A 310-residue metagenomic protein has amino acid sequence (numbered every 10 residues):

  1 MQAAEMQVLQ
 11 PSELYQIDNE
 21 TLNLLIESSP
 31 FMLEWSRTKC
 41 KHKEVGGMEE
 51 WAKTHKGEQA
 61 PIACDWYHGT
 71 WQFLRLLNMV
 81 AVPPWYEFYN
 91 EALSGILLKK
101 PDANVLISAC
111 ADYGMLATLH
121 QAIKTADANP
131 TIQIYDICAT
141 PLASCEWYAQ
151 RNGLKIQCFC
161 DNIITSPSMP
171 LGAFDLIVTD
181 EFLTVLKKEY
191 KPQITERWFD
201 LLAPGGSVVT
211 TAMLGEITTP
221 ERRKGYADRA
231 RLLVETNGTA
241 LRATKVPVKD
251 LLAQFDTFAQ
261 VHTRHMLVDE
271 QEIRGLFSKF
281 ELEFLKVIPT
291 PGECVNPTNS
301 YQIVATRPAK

Functional and structural regions predicted by a protein language model:
Q2-S168, S207-K310: Class I (Rossmann-like) S-adenosyl-L-methionine-dependent methyltransferase catalytic domain, capturing the SAM-binding
P167-I177: A short acidic, Gly/Pro-enriched loop at the edge of an enzyme's catalytic core that lines a small-molecule cofactor
L171, K188-K191: Short, solvent-exposed loop/turn segments at secondary-structure boundaries
V178-F182: A short beta-strand submotif of the Rossmann-like class I SAM-dependent methyltransferase core that lines
T184-L186: A short His-aromatic
Y190-Q193, E272: An acidic, carboxylate-rich microenvironment
P192-S207: A short glycine-rich, Lys/Arg-flanked "PGG" loop and its adjoining helix->strand segment in the class I
